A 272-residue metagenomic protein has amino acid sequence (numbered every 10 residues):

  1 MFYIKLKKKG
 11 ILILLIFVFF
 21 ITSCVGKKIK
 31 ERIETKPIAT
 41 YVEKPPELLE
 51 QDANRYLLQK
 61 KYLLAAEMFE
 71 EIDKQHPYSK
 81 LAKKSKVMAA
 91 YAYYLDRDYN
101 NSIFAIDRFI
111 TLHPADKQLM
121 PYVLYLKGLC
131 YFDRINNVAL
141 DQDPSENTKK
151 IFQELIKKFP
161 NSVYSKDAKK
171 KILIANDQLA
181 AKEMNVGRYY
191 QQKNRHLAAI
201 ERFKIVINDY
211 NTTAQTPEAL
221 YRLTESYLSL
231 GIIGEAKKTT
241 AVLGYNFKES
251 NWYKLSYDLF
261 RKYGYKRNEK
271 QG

Functional and structural regions predicted by a protein language model:
F2-L6, S23-G272: Acidic, polar-rich low-complexity tracts and alpha-helical solenoid repeat scaffolds
I13-F20: Bacterial N-terminal signal peptides
